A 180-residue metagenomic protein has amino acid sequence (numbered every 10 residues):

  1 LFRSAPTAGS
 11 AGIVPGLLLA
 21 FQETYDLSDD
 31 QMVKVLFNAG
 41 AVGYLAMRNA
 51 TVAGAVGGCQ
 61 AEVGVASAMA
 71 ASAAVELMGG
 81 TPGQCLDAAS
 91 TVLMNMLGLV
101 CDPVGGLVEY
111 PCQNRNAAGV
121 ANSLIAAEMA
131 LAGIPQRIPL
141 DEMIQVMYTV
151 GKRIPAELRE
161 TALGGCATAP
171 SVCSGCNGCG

Functional and structural regions predicted by a protein language model:
P15-D26, A71-G79: Alpha-helical support elements that line or immediately flank enzyme active sites and cofactor-binding pockets
Q31-T51, N95-P103: Acidic-glycine-rich active-site phosphate/pyrophosphate-binding loop
V52-C59: Cysteine-centered functional microenvironments
Q60-V65: Aromatic-lined, polymer-binding surfaces characteristic of secreted/periplasmic polysaccharide-degrading enzymes
A74-G180: Functionally critical mobile loop/hinge segments
